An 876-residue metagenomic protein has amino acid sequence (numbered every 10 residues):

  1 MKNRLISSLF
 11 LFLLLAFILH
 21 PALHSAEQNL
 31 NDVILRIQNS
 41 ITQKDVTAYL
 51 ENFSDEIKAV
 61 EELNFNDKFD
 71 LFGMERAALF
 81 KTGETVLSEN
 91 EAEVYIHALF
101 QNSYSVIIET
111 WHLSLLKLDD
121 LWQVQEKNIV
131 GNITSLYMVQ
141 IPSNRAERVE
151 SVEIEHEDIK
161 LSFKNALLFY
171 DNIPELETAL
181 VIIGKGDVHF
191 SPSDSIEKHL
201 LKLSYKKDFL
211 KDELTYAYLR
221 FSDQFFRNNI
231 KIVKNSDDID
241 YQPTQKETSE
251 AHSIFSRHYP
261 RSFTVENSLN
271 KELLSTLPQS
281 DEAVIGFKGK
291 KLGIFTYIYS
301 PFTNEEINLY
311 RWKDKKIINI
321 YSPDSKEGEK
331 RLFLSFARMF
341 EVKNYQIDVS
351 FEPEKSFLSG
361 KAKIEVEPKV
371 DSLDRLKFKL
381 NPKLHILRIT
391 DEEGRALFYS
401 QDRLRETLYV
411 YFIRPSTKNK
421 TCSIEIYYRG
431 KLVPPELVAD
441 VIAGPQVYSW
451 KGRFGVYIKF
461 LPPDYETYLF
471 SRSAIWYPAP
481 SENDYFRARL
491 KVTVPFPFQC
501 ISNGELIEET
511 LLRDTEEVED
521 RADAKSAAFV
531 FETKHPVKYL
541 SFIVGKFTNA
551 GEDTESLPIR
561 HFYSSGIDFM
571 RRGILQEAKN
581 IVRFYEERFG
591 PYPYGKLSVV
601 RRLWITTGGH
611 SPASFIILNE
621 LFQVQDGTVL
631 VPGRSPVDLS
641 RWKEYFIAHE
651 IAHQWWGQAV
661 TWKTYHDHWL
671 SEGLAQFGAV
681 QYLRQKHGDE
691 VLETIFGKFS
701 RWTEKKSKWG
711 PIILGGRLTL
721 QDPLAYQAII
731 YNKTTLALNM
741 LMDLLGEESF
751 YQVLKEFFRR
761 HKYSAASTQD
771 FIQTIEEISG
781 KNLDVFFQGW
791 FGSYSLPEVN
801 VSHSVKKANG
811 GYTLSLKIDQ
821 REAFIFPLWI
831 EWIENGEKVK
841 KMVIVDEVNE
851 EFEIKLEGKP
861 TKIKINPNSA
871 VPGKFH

Functional and structural regions predicted by a protein language model:
N31-N39, Q43-Y95, Q769-Q773, E777 (+1 more regions): Short solvent-exposed beta->alpha transition segments
D67-E93, I107-E109, R338-N344, S793-S802: A short, amphipathic edge element
M74, V86-M138: Exposed beta-sheet edge and beta->alpha loop/turn motif
L136-V149, E157-E247, I254, L376 (+4 more regions): A surface-exposed beta-strand-loop module
Q224-F226, K231-F336, Y427-G545, P867: Extended, low-hydrophobicity, Ser/Thr/Pro/Gly-biased non-transmembrane segments
P278-D281, F287-A337, K379, T467-L469 (+11 more regions): Non-catalytic accessory/interaction domains
S335-K361, E367-V370, K379-P382, L387 (+3 more regions): Hydrophobic helix-coil surface modules that form long, contiguous segments used for peptide/substrate interaction
F531, H561-K817: Hydrophobic alpha-helical and helix-loop surface patches within well-folded domains that function as non-catalytic
